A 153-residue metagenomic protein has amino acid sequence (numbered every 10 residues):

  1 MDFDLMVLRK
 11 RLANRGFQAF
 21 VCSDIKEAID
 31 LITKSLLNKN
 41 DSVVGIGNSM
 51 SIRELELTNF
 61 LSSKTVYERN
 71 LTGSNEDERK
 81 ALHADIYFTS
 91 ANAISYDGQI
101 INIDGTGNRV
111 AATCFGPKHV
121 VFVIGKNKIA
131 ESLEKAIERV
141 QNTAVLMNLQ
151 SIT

Functional and structural regions predicted by a protein language model:
D2-F88: N-terminal active-site beta-alpha-beta segment that forms phosphate/nucleotide-binding and substrate-recognition loops
L82-T153: Conserved phosphate- and dinucleotide-binding cores of soluble alpha/beta proteins, encompassing both enzyme active
